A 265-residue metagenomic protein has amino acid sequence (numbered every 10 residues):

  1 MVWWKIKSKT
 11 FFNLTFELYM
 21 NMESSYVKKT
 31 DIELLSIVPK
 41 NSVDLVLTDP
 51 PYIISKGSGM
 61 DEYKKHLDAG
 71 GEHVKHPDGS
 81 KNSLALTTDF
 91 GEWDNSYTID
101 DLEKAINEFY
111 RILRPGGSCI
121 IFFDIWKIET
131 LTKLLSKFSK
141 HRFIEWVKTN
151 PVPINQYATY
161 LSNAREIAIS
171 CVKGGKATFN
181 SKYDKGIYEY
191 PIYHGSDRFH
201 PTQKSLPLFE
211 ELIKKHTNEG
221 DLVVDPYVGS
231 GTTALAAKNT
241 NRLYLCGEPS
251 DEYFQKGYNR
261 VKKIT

Functional and structural regions predicted by a protein language model:
M1-W4, T10-F254: Core catalytic lobe of class I
W126, K262-T265: Class I S-adenosyl-L-methionine-dependent methyltransferase module
G257: Conserved SAM-binding loop
